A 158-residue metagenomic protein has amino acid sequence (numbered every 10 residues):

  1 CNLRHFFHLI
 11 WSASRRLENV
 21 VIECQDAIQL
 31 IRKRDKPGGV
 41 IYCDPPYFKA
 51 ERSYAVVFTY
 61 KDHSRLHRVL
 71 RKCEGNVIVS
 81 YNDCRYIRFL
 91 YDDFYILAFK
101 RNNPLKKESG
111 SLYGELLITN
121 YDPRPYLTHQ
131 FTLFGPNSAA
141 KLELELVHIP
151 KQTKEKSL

Functional and structural regions predicted by a protein language model:
C1-E51, C84, Y113, L144: SAM-dependent nucleic-acid methyltransferase catalytic core
D26, K100, D122: Residues at the C-termini of beta-strands that transition into short coil/loop
Q29, N103-K106, P125: A broad, structure-centric signal for solvent-exposed, well-ordered loop/edge residues that line or flank functional
R32, S53, F89, Y126-T128: Short acidic, gly/pro-rich beta-turn/loop elements at beta-sheet edges and active-site/ligand-binding grooves
P37-L117: Conserved acidic-Pro-Pro-aromatic motif
E115-P125: Conserved beta strand-loop-helix elements of the APE1-like EEP
P123-S157: Flexible, glycine-/basic-rich loop-and-beta segments that form/coincide with the SAM-dependent methyltransferase
